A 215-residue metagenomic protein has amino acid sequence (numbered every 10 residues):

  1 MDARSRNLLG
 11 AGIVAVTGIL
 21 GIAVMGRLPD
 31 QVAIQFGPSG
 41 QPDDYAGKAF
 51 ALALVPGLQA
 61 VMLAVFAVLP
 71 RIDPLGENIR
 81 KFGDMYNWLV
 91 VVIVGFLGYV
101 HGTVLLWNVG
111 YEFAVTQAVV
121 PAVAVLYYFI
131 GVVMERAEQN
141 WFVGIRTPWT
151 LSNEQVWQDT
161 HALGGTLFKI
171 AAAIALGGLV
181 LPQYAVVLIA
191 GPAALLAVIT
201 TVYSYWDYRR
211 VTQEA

Functional and structural regions predicted by a protein language model:
M1-G10, V14, N78-K81, Y205-A215: Haloarchaeal acidic low-complexity proteome signature biased toward cell-envelope/secretome components but also
R6-A11, L54-V55, F66, Y86-G95 (+1 more regions): Select subsegments of transmembrane alpha-helices in polytopic membrane proteins, especially boundary-proximal
V14, N140-T212: Terminal transmembrane helical module of multi-pass membrane proteins
I19, Y99-V115, I170-V187: Alpha-helical transmembrane segments and their membrane-interface junctions in multi-pass membrane proteins
G21-A53, V143-S152: Active-site and channel-lining beta-strand-loop segments that bind or position nucleotide-derived/phosphorylated
V24-M25, A60-D73, F129-I145, Y203-R209: Membrane-water interface of transmembrane alpha-helices
D44-V61, F113-I130, G191-P192: Alpha-helical transmembrane segments
V61, V65-Q117: Ordered, amphipathic secondary-structure segments that act as subunit-interaction surfaces in large macromolecular
